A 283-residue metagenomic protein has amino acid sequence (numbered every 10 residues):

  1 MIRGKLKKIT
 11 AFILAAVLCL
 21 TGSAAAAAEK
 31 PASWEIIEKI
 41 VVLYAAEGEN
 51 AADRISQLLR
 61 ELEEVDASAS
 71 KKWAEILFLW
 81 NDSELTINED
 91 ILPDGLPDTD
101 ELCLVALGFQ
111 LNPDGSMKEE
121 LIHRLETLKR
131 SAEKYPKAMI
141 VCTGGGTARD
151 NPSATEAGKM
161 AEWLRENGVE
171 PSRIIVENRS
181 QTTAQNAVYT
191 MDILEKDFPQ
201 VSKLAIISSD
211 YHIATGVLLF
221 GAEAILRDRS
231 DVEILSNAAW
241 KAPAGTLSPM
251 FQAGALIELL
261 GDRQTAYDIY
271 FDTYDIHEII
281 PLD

Functional and structural regions predicted by a protein language model:
I2-I13: Bacterial N-terminal signal peptides that target proteins for export
I9, V41, Q264-Y267: Generic intrinsically disordered, low-complexity segments enriched for polar/acidic and small residues
S23-A27: Sec/Tat signal peptide C-region and signal peptidase I cleavage site
A28-G261: A structural signal for short, hydrophobic/glycine-enriched beta-strand patches
A255-D283: Low-complexity, Gly/Ser/Thr/Pro-rich intrinsically disordered linker/tail segments
